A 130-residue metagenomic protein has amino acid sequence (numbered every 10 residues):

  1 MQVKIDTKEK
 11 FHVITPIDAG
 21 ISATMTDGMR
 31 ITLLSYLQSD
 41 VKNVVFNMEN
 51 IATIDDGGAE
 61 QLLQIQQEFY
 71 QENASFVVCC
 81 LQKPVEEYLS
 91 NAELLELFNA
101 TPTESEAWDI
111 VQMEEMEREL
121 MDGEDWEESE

Functional and structural regions predicted by a protein language model:
M1-T7, M121-E130: Non-catalytic signal-transmission and effector/linker regions of two-component phosphorelay proteins
Q2-I31: STAS-typified acidic loop motif
D6, C79, T101: General small-molecule cofactor/ligand-binding pocket signal
T15, A100-P102: Structural signal for conserved beta-strand scaffold positions within catalytic alpha/beta enzyme cores
T24, Y88, I110: Residues that scaffold the ATP/ADP-binding catalytic core of kinase and kinase-like folds
D27-F98: Amphipathic alpha-helical interaction surfaces in cytosolic regulatory modules
P102-E128: A charged, well-structured terminal subsegment
